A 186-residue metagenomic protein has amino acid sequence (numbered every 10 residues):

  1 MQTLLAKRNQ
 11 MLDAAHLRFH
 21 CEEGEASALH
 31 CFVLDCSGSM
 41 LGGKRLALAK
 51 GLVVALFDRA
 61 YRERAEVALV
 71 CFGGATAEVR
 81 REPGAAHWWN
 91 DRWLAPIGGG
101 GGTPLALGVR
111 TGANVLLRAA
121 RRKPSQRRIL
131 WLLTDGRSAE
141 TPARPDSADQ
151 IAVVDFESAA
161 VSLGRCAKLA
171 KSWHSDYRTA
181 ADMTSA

Functional and structural regions predicted by a protein language model:
M1-C31, S39-R45, R62-E63, A77: Acidic, polar low-complexity linker/tail segments
S27-L29, R64, S125-R127, A148: A general structural motif
F32-S37, L69-F72, G108, G112 (+2 more regions): DG-centered beta-turn motif at the end of beta-strands
A47-E63, V67-V70: An active-site-proximal "capping" alpha-helix that borders the catalytic cofactor pocket
E66-P96, T141-R144: Short beta-strand-loop
A77, W88-R128, R137, D155-G164: Von Willebrand factor
G136-A181: VWA/integrin I-like adhesion module and closely mimicked acidic/polar interface patches used
T184-A186: C-terminal "exit" segments of structured domains
